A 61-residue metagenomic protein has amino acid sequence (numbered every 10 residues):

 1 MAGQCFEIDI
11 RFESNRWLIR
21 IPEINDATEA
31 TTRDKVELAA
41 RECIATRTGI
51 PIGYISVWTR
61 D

Functional and structural regions predicted by a protein language model:
M1-E7, L38-D61: Short, charged, surface-exposed hinge/linker loops at domain edges that act as mobile lids or interdomain connectors
G3-E23: Short aromatic-glycine-(Arg/Gly/Cys) micro-motifs in beta-strand/loop hairpins
I21-K35: A short, exposed loop/beta-hairpin motif centered on an aromatic-Gly-Thr core
